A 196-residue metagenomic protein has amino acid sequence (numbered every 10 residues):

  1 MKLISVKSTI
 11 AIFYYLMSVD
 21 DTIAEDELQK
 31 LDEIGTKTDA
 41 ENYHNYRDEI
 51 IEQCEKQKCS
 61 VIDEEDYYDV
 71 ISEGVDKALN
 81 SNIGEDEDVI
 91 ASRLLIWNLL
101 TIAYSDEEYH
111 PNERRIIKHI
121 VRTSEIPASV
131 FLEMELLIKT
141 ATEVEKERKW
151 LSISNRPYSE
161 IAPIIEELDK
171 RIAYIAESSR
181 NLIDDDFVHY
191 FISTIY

Functional and structural regions predicted by a protein language model:
M1-Y196: Small-residue-enriched hydrophobic alpha-helices in membranes
